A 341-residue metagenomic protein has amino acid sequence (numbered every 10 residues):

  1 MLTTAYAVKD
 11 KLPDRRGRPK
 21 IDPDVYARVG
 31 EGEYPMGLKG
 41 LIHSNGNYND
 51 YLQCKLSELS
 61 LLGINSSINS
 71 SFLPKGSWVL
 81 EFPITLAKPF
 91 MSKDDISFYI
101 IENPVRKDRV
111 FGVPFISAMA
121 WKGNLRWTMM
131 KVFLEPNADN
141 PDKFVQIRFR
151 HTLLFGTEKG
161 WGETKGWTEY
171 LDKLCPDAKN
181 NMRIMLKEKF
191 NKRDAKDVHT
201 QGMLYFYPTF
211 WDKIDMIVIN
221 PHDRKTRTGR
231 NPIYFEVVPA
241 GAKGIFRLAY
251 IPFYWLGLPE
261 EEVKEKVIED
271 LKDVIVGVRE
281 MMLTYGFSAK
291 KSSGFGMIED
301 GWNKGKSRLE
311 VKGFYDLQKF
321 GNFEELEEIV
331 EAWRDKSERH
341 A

Functional and structural regions predicted by a protein language model:
M1-A341: Small/polar/charged residue-enriched interaction surfaces, especially the RNA/DNA-contacting tracks of RNP/CRISPR
